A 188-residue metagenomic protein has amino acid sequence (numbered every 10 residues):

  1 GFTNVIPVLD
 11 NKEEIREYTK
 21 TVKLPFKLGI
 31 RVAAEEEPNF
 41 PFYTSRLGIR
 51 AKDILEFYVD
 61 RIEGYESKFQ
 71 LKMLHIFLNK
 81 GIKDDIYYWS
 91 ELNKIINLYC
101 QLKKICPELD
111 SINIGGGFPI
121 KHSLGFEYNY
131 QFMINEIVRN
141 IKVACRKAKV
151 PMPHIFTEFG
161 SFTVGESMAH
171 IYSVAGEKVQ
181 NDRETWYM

Functional and structural regions predicted by a protein language model:
G1-S111, I120: Active-site-proximal beta-alpha core segment in soluble small-molecule metabolic enzymes
K72, K80-M188: C-terminal active-site-proximal or functional interface alpha/beta core segments in diverse enzymes
